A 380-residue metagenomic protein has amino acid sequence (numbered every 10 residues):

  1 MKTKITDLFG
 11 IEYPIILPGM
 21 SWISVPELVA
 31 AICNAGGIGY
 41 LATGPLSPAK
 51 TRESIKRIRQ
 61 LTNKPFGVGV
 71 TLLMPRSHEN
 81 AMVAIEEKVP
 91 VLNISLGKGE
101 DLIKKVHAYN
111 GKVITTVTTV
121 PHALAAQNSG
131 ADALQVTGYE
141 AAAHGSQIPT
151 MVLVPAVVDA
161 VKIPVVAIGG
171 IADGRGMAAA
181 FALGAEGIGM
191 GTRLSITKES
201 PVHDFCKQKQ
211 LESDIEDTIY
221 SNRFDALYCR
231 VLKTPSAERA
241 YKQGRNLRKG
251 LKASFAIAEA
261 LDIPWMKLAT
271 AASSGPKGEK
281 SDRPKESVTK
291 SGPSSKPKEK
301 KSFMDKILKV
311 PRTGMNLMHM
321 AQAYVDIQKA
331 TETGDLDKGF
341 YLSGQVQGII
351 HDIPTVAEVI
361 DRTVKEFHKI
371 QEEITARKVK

Functional and structural regions predicted by a protein language model:
M1-P164: Active-site entrance/lid segments in N-terminal catalytic domains of soluble metabolic enzymes
S21, I168-G174: Gly/Ser-rich catalytic serine loop of serine hydrolases
V152-K162, A172-K380: Conserved active-site-proximal phosphate/metal-binding subdomains
